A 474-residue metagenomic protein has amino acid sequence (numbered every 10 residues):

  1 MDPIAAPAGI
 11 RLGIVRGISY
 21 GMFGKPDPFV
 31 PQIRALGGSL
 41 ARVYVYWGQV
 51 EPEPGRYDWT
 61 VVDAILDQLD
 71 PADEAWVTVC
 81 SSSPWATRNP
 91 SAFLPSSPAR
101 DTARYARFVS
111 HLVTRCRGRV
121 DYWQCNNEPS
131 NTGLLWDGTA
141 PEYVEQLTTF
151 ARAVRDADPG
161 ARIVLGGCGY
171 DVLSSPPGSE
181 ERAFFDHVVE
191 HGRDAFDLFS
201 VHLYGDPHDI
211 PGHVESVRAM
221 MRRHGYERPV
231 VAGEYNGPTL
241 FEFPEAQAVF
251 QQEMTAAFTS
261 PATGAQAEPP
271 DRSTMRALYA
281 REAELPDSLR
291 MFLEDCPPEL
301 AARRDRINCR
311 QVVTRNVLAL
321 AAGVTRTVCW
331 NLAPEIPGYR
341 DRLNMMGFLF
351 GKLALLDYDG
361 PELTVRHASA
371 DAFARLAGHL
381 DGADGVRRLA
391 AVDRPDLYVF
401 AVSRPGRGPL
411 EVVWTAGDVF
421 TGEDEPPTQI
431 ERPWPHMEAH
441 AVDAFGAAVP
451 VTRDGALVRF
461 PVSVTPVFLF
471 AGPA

Functional and structural regions predicted by a protein language model:
M1-L40, Y44, G167, D171: Boundary/entry segment of secreted carbohydrate-active catalytic domains
I14-R16, V43, C125, N131 (+5 more regions): Conserved beta-strand positions
L36-R56, T60-D194: Substrate-binding cleft and catalytic face of glycoside hydrolase catalytic domains, especially the flexible beta-alpha
A41, L69, L112, W123 (+8 more regions): Conserved, mostly hydrophobic/aromatic
P141-Q311, R315, A322: Noncatalytic carbohydrate-binding groove/subsite architecture in carbohydrate-active enzymes
R272-D371, L389-V392: Aromatic/acidic polysaccharide-binding cleft in carbohydrate-active enzymes
A391-M437, P466: Carbohydrate-binding surface patches
T452-A474: C-terminal beta-strand-rich structural cap/linker in extracellular carbohydrate-active enzymes
